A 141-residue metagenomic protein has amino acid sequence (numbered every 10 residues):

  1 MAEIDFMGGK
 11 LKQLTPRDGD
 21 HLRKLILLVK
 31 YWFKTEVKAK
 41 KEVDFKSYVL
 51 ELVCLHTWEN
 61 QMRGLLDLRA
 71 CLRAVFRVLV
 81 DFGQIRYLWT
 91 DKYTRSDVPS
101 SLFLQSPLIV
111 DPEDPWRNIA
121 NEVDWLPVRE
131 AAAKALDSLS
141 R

Functional and structural regions predicted by a protein language model:
M1-R141: Non-catalytic helical "accessory" subdomain of NTase-fold nucleotidyltransferases
